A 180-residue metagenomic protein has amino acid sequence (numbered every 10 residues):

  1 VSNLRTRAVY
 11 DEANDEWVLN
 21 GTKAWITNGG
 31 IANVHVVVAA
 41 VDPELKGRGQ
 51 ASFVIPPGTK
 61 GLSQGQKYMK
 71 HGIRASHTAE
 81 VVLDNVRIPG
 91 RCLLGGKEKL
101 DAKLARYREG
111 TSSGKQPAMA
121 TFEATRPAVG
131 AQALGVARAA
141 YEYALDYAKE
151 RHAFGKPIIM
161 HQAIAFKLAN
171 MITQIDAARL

Functional and structural regions predicted by a protein language model:
V1-L4, G29-A32, Q64-K67, L94: Short acidic, glycine/serine/threonine-rich loops at helix termini
V1-N3, G30-A32, G47-R48, S76-V81 (+1 more regions): Short, solvent-exposed loop/turn segments at the edges of secondary structure
T6-V9: A structural signal for short hydrophobic beta-strand segments in well-ordered beta-sheet cores
D11-A13: Short acidic-glycine loop/turn motifs at beta-strand connectors
E16-Q64: A short core secondary-structure module
S63-D176: Glycine-rich beta->alpha junctions and the first turn(s) of the following alpha-helix
